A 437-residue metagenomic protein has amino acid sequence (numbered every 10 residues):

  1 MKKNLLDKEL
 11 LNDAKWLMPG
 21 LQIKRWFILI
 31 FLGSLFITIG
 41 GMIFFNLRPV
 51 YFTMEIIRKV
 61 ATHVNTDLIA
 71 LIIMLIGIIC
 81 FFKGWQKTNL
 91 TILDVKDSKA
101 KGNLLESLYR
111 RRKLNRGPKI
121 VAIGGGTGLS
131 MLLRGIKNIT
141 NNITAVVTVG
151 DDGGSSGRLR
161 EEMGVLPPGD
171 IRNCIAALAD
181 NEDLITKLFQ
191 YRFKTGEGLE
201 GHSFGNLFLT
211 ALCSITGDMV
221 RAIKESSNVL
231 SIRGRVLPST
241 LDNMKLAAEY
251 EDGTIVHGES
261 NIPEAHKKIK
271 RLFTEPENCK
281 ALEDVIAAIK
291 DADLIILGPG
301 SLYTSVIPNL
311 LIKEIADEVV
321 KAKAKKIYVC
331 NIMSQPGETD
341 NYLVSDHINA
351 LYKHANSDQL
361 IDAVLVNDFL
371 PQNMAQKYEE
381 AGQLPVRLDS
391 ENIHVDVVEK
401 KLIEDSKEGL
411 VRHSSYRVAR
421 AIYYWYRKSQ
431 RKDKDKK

Functional and structural regions predicted by a protein language model:
K2-K99, T148-H266, Y423: Electropositive, gly/pro-rich neighborhoods at or near active sites that engage anionic ligands
K2-P19, N341-K437: C-terminal functional extensions of proteins
G102-R116, K280-I286: A short, basic/flexible loop-to-alpha-helix module at the beginning of a structural domain
T127-L133, S155, T304-L311: Short glycine/serine/threonine-rich phosphate/pyrophosphate-binding segments that cradle anionic phosphate groups
T140-N141, A322-K326: A short helix->loop->beta-strand "cap" motif at the edges of active sites that frequently abuts
P238, D242-S301: Active-site gating loop/helix substructures
L302-I312, M374-G382: Glycine/threonine-rich flexible loop motifs
N309-A316, Y342-H347: Charged helix-capping and loop-helix junction motifs
